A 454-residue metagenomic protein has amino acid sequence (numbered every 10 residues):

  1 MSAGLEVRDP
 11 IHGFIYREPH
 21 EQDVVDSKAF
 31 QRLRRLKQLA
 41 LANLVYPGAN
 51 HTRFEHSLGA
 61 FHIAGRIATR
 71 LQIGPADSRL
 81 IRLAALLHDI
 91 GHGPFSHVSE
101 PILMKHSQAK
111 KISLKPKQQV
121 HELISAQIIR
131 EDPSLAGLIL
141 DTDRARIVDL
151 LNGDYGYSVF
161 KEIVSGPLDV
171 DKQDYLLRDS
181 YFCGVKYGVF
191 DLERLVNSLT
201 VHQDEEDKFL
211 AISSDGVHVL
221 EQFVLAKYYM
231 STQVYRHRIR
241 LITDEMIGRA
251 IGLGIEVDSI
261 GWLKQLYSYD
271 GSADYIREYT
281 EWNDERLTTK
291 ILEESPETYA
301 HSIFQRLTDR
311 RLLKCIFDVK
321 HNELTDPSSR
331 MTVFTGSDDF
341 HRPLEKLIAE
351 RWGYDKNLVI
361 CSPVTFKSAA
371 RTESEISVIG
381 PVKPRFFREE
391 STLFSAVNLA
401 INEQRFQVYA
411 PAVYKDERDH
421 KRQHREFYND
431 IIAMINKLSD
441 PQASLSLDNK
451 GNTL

Functional and structural regions predicted by a protein language model:
M1-L80, H92-L454: Histidine-centered, transition-metal-coordinating active-site segments
I81-L86: Short alpha-helical catalytic segment bearing the HExxH-like zincin motif of zinc-dependent metalloproteases
